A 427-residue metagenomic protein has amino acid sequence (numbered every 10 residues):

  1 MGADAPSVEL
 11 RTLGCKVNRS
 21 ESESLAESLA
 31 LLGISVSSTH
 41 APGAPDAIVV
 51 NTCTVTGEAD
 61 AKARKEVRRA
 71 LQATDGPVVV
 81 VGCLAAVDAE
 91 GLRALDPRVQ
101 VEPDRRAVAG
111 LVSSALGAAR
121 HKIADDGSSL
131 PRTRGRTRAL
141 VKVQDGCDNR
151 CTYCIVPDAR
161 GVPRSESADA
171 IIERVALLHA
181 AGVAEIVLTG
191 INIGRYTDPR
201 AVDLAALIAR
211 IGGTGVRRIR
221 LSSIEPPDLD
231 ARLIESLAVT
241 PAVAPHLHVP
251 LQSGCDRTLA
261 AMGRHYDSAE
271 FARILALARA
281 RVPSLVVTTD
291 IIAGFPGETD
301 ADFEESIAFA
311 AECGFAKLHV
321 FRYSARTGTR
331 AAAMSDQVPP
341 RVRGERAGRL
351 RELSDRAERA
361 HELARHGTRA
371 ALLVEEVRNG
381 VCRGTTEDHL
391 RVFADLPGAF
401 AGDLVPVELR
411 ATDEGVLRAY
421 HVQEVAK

Functional and structural regions predicted by a protein language model:
M1-R195, R232, L247, S268-A280 (+3 more regions): Proteins enriched for Cys/Gly/acidic motifs involved in redox and nucleic-acid/cofactor modification
V78-V79, V87, A180-A301: Conserved SAM/AdoMet-binding glycine-rich loop
R134-T137, C147-D148, V243, S253 (+5 more regions): Short flexible coil/turn linkers enriched for glycine and charged/polar residues that connect secondary-structure
N149, G194, D256-R257, G380 (+2 more regions): Glycine-centered loop/turn positions within well-structured domains that cap or flank conserved ligand/cofactor-binding
C151, I171, L188, L221 (+7 more regions): Conserved, mostly hydrophobic/aromatic
G190, S223, L251-S253, T289-A293 (+5 more regions): Active-site proximal loops enriched in glycine and acidic residues that flank catalytic Cys/His/Asp and coordinate
E298, G314-F315: Contiguous mid-protein beta-loop-alpha structural module that forms a pocket-lining wall or clamp of enzyme active
A333-K427: Terminal RNA-binding accessory module
